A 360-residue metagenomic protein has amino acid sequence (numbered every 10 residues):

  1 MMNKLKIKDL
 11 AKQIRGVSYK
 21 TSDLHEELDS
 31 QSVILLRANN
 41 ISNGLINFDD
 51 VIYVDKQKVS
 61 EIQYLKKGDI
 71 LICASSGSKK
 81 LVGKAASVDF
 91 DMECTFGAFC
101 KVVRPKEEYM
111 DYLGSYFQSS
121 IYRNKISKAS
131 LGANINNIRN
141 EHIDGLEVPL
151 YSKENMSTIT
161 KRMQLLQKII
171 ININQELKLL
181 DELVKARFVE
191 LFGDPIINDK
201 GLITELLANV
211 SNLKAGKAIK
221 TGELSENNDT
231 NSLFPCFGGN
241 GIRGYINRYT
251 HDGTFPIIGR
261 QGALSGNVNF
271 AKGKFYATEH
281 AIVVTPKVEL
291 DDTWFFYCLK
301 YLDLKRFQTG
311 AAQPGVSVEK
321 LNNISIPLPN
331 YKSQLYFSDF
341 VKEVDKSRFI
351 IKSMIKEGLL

Functional and structural regions predicted by a protein language model:
M1-S18, G145-Q164, I171-T221, E226-G239 (+1 more regions): Non-catalytic DNA-recognition/assembly elements of restriction-modification systems
N3-K4, E93-C100, E108-D111, L131-S157 (+2 more regions): A short glycine-rich beta-alpha junction/loop motif
L5-L24, N39-I70, E205-G253, N269-A271 (+2 more regions): Sequence-specific dsDNA recognition surfaces
E27-S30: Membrane-cytosol interface segments
L35, N137, G201, C236 (+1 more regions): Short aromatic/basic micro-patch
R37-A38, V59-F117, G238-I242, I246-K300 (+2 more regions): A short beta-sheet element
